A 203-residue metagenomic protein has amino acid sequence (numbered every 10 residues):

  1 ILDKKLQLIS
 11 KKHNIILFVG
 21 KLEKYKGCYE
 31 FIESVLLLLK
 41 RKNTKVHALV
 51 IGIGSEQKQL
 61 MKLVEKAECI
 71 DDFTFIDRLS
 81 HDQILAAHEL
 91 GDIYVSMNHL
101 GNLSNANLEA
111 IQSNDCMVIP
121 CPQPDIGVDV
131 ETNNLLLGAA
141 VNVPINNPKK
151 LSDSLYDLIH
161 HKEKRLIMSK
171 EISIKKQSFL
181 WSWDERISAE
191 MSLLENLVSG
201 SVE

Functional and structural regions predicted by a protein language model:
N14, F18-L37, S55-M61: A conserved mid-protein helix/loop that constitutes part of the nucleotide-sugar donor-binding site
I16, F31-V35, A48, L151 (+1 more regions): A structural motif in glycosyltransferase catalytic domains
M61-L79: Nucleotide-activated donor-binding/catalytic signature segment of Leloir-type glycosyltransferases, i.e., the conserved
R78-L79, A86-G91: Short alpha-helical donor nucleotide-sugar binding micro-motif in glycosyltransferases
L85, L103-S104, L108-Q112, I126-G127: Short alpha-helical segment that forms part of, or immediately flanks, the ligand-binding pocket in carbohydrate-active
H99: Aromatic "clamp/platform" in nucleotide-sugar-dependent glycosyltransferases that forms part of the donor/acceptor
L137-P148, D157-K162: Conserved acidic donor-binding segment of nucleotide-sugar-dependent glycosyltransferases
N146, E163-V198: A charged, aromatic-enriched C-terminal amphipathic alpha-helix characteristic of glycosyltransferases across folds
